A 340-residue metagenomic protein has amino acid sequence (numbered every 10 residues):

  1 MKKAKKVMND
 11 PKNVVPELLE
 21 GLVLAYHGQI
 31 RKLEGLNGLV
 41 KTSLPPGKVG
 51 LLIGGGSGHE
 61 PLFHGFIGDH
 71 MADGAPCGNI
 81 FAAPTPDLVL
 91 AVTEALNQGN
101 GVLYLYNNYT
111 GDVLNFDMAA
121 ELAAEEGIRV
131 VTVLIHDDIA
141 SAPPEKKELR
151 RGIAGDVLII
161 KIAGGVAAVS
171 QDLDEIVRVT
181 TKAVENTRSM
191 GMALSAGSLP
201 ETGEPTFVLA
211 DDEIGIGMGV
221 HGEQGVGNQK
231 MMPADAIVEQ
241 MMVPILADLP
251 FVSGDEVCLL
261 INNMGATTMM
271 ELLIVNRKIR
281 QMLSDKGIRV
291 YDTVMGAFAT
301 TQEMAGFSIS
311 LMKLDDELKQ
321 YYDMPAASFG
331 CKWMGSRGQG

Functional and structural regions predicted by a protein language model:
M1-L51, D315-G340: N-terminal amphipathic/basic leader segments beginning at the initiator methionine
K5, V49-G56, A72-A75, G101-T110 (+4 more regions): Short glycine-rich or small-residue beta-strand-to-loop segments that form or flank ligand, phosphate, metal/Fe-S
H59, F63-G99: Glycine-rich oxoanion-binding loops at beta->alpha junctions
A75-I80, A124-K146, K286-V290: Short, acidic/small-residue loops that bind anionic groups at enzyme active sites
V113-G127, K146, E271-R277: Short Gly/Thr/Asp-enriched flexible loops that form oxyanion-binding sites at enzyme active sites
S141-R150, I160-H221: Internal, active-site/partner-interface "lid" segment
G203-I274: Glycine-rich phosphate/diphosphate-binding loops and the adjacent beta-loop-alpha structural elements that coordinate
P244-G340: C-terminal non-catalytic interaction/assembly regions of soluble proteins
